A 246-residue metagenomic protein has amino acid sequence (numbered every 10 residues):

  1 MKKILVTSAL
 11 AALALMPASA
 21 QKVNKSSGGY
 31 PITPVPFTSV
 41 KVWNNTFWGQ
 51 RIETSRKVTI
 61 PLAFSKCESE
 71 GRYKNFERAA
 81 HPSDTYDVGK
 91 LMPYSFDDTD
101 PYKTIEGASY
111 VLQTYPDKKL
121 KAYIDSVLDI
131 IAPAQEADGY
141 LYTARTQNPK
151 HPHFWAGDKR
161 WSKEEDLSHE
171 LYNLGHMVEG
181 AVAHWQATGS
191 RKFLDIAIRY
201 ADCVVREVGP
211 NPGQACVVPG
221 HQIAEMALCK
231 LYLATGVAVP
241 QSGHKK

Functional and structural regions predicted by a protein language model:
M1-K22: Bacterial Sec-dependent N-terminal signal peptides
Q21-K246: Glycan-recognition and catalytic cores of secretory/periplasmic carbohydrate-active enzymes
